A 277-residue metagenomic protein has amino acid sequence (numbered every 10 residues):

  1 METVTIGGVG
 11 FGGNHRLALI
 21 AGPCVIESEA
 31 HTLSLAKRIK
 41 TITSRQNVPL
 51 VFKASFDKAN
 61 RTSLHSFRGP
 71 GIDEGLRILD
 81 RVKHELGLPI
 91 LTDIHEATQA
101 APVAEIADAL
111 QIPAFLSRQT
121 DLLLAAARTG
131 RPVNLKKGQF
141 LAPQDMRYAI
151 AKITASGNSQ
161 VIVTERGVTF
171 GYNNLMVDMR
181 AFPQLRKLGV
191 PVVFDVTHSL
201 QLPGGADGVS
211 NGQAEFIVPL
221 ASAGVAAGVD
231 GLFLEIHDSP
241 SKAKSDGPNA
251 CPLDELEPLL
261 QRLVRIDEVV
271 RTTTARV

Functional and structural regions predicted by a protein language model:
M1-L19, E268-V277: N-terminal amphipathic alpha-helix/helix-capping segment at the start of soluble metabolic enzymes
G7-I26, S55-H65, P191-A206: N-terminal small/glycine-rich loop or linker at the start of catalytic domains across soluble metabolic enzymes
R16-I20, N47-K53, P89-L91, A109 (+4 more regions): Structural preference for beta-strand elements that scaffold enzyme active sites
P23-T32, L50-I72, I236-G247: Glycine-rich, proline-tolerant flexible connector loops at the mouths of alpha/beta enzymes
R38-Q46, H65-L91, A126-P132, F182-F194 (+2 more regions): Alpha-helix-loop-beta-strand connector modules within alpha/beta enzyme cores
H65-D73, Q111-L116, Y172-M176, S199-V225 (+2 more regions): Active-site-adjacent loop and "lid" segments of alpha/beta metabolic enzymes
G69-G71, E85-Q99, D108-D121, P132-P143 (+1 more regions): Catalytic beta/alpha-barrel core
T129-G130, N134-I236: Catalytic alpha/beta core domains of metabolic enzymes, predominantly
